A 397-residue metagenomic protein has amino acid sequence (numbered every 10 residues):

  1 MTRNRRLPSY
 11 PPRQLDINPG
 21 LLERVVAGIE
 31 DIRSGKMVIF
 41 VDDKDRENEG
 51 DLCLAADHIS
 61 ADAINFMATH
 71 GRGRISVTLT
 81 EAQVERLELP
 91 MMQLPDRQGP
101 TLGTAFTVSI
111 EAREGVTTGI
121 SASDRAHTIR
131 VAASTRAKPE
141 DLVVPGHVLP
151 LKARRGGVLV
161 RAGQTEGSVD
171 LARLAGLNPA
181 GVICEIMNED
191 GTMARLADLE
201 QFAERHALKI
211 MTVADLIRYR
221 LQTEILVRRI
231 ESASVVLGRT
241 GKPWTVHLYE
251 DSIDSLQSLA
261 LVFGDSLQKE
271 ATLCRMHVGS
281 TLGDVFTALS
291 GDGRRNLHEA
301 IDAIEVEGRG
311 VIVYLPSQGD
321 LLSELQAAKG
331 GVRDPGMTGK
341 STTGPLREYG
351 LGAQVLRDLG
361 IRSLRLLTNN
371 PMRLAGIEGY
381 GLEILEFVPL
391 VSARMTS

Functional and structural regions predicted by a protein language model:
M1-S397: Catalytic domains of riboflavin
